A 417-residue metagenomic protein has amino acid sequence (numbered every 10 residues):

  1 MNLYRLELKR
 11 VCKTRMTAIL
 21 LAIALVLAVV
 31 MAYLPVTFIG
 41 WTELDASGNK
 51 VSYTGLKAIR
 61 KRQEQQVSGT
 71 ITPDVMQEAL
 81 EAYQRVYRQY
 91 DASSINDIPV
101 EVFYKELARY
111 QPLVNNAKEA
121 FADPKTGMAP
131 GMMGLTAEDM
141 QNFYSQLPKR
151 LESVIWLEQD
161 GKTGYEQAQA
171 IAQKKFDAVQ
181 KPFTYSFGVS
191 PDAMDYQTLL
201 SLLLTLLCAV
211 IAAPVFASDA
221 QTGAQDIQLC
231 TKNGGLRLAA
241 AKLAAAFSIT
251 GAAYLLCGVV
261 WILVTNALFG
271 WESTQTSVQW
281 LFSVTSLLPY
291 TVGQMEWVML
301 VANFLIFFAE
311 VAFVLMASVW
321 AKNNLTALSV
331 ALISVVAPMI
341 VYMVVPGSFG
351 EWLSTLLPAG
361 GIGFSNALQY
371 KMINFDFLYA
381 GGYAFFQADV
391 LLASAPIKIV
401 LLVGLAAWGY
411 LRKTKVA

Functional and structural regions predicted by a protein language model:
M1-L21: Aromatic- and glycine-rich beta-strand/loop motifs that create alpha-glucan
R5-R10, M316-W320, A393-A417: Junction motif at the cytosolic side of a transmembrane helix
L21-L25, L325-P338: Central hydrophobic cores of alpha-helical transmembrane segments in multi-pass integral membrane proteins
V26-M76, A82, D139-D219, A240-W320 (+2 more regions): Secretory targeting signals
F38-L135: N-terminal, intrinsically disordered, polar/charged segments of Gram-positive cell-envelope systems that serve as
D219-D226: Hydrophobic transmembrane alpha-helix segments characteristic of membrane transport and insertion machinery
L229-G235: Short helix-to-coil transition segments within interhelical loops that connect adjacent transmembrane helices
E351-D376: Short hydrophobic, aromatic-rich alpha-helical segments embedded in or entering the lipid bilayer of multi-pass
